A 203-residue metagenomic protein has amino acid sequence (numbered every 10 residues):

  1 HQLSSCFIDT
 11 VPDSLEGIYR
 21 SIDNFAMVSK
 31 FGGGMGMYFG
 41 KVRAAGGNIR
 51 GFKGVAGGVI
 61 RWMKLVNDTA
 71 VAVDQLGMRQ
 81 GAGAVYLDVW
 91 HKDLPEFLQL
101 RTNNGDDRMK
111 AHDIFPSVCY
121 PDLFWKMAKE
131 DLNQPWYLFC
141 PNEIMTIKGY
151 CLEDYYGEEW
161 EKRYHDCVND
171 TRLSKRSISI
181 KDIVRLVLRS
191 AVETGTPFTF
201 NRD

Functional and structural regions predicted by a protein language model:
S4-D203: Active-site cavity-forming subdomains of large catalytic enzyme subunits
